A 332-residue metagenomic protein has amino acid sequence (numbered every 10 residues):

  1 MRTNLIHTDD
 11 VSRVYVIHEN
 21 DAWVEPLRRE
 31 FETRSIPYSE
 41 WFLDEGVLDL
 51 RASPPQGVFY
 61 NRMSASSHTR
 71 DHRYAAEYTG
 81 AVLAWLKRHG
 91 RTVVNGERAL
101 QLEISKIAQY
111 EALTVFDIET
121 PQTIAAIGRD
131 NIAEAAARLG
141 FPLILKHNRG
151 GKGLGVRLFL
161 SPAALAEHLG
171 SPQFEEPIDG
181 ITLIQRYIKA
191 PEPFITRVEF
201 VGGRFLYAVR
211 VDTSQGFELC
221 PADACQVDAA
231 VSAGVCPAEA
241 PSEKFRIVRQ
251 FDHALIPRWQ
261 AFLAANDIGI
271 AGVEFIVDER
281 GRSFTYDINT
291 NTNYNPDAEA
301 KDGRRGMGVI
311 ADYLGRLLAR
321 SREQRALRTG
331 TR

Functional and structural regions predicted by a protein language model:
R2, I6, A84, R88-G90 (+5 more regions): Active-site nucleotide/adenylate-binding loops and adjacent lid/helix of ATP-dependent enzymes
D9-V14: Extreme N-terminal starter segment of soluble prokaryotic enzymes
E19-Q122: Conserved N-proximal alpha/beta basic substrate-recognition cap immediately N-terminal to, or forming the N-lobe
S64-H68, N148-G150, N291: Short glycine-rich anion-binding loops that position phosphate/pyrophosphate groups of nucleotides and phosphorylated
L143, L206-Y207, A271, F284-Y286: Protein kinase-like catalytic core scaffold
R157-L263: Phosphate-binding site of ATP-dependent enzymes
Q250, A254, A264-I268, V277-R332: C-terminal active-site "lid" helix and adjoining low-complexity regulatory extension at the edge of ATP-using catalytic
V273-F275: Hydrophobic residue at the +6 position relative to the catalytic HRD Asp in the kinase catalytic loop
